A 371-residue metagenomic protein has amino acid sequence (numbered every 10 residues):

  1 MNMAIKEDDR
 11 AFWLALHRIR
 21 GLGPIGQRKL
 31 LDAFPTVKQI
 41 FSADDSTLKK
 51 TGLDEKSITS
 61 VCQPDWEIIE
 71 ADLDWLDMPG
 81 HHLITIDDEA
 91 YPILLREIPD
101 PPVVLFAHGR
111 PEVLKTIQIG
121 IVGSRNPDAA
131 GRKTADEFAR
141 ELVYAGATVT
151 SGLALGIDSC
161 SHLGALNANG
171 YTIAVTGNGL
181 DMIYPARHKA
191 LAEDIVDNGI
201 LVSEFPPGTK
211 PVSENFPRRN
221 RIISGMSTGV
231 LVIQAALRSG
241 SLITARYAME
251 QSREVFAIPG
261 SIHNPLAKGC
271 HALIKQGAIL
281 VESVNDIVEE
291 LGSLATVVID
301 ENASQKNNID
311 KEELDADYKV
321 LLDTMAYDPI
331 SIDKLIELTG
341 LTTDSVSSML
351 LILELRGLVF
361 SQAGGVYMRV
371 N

Functional and structural regions predicted by a protein language model:
M1-A90, I332, L358, A363-G365 (+1 more regions): Short, small/acidic-rich helices and loops at N termini and domain boundaries of DNA replication/processing enzymes
N2-D9, D77, T85-N371: Glycine-biased, small-residue-rich flexible motifs in mid-sequence functional cores and linkers
